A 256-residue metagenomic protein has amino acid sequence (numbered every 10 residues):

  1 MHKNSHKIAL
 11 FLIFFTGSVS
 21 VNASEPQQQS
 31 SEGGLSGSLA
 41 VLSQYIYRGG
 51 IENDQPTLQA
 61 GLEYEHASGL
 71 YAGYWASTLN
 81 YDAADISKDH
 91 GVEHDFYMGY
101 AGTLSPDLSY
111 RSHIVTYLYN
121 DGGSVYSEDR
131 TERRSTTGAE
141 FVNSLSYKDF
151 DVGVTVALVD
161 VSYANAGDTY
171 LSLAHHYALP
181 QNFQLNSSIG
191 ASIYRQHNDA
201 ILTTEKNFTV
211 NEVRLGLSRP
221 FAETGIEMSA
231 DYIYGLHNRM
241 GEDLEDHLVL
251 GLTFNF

Functional and structural regions predicted by a protein language model:
M1-G34: Cleavable N-terminal export/targeting peptides
S24-Y81: Short glycine/proline- and aromatic-enriched beta-strand/turn motifs that initiate or cap beta-hairpins
G33, D54-L58, H90-H94, S135-F141 (+4 more regions): Residues that define the transmembrane beta-barrel architecture of outer-membrane proteins
L35, S68-Y74, P106-S112, D149-V154 (+2 more regions): Repeated loop/turn-to-beta-strand initiation elements of outer-membrane beta-barrel proteins
L42-R48, W75-D85, V115-Y126, T155-A164 (+3 more regions): Sequence/structural signature of outer-membrane beta-barrel proteins
S43, Y64-H66, Y100-G102, T116 (+6 more regions): Residue-level signature of outer-membrane beta-barrel architecture
A83-A166: Outer-membrane pore/translocation modules
D151, L215, R219-F221, D243-F256: Outer-membrane beta-barrel "beta-signal"
